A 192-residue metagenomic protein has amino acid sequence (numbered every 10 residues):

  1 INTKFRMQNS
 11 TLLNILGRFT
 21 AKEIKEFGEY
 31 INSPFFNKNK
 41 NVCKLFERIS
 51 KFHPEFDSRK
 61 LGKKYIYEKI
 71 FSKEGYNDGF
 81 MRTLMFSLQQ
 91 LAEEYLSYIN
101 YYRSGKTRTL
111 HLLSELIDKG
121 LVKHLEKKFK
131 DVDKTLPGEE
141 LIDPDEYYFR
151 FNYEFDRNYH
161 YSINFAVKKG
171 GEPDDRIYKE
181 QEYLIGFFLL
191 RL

Functional and structural regions predicted by a protein language model:
N2-L192: Extended alpha-helical scaffold regions
